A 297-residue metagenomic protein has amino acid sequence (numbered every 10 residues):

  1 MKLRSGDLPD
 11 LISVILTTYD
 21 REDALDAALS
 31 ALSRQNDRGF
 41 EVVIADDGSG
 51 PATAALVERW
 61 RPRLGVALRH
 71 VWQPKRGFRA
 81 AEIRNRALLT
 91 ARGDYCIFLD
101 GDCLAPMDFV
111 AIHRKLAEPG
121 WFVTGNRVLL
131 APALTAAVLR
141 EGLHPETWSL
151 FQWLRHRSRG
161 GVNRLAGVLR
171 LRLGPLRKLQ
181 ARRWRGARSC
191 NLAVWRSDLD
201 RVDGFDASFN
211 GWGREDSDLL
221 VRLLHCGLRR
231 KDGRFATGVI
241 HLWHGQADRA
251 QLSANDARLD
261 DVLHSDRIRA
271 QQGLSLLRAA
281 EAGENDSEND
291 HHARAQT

Functional and structural regions predicted by a protein language model:
M1-R34: N-proximal low-complexity "stem/linker" segments adjacent to membrane-targeting elements
D10-S13, E41, D218: Cell-envelope/extracellular polymer assembly enzymes that use nucleotide-activated donors
L29-P74: Acidic donor-binding segment of Leloir-type glycosyltransferases
P74-A91, D108: Glycine-rich, basic loop-to-helix element that forms the pyrophosphate-binding segment of sugar-nucleotide handling
C96: Short aromatic/hydrophobic "clamp" motif used to bind/position activated sugar donors
D108-R157: Conserved donor NDP-sugar-binding/catalytic core segment of glycosyltransferases
R155-A193: A recurrent flexible, glycine/aromatic-enriched loop bordering the glycosyltransferase active site that acts as
G186-D203, N210-R229, R234-F235: A short, conserved alpha-helix in the catalytic core of glycosyltransferases
